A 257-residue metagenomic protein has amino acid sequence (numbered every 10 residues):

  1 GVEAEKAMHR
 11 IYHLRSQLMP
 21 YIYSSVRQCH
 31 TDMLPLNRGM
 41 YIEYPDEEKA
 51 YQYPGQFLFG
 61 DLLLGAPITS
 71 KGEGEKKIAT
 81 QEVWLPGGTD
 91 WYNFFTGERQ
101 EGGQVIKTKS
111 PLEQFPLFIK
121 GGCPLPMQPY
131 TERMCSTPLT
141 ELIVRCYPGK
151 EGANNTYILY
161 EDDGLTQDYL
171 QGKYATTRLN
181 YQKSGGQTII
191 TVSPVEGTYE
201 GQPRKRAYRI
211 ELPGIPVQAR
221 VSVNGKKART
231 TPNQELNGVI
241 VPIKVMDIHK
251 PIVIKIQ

Functional and structural regions predicted by a protein language model:
G1-I189, V195-A219, H249: Catalytic core of carbohydrate-active enzymes
T177-K183, A219-V223, T230-N233, I256: Generic structural motif
N224-D247: Extracellular/luminal ectodomains and secreted, surface-exposed scaffolds of diverse proteins
K244-Q257: Surface-exposed interaction regions enriched in Ser/Thr/Asp/Glu that occur as long low-complexity tracts or repetitive
